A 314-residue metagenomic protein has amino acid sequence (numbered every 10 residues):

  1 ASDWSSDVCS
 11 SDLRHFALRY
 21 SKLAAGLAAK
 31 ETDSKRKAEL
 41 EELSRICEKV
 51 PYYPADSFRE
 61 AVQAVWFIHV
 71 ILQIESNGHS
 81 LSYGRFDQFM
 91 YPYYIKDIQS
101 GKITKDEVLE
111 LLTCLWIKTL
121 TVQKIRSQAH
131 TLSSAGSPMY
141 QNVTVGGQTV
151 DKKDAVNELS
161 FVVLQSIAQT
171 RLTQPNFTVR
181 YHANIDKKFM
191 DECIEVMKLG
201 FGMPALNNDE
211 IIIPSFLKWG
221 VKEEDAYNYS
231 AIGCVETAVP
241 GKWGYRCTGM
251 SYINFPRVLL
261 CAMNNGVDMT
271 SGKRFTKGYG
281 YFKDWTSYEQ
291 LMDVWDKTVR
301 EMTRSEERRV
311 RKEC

Functional and structural regions predicted by a protein language model:
A1-S2, C9, S137, A155: Generic detector of ordered secondary-structure context
A1-V8, E306-R308, K312-C314: Single conserved hydrophobic/aromatic residue that forms the stacking wall/gate of nucleotide- or nucleobase-binding
S2-A29, A38-L40: Mature extracytoplasmic enzyme cores
A28-R311: Mature, well-folded catalytic/scaffold domains that follow N-terminal targeting or propeptide regions
